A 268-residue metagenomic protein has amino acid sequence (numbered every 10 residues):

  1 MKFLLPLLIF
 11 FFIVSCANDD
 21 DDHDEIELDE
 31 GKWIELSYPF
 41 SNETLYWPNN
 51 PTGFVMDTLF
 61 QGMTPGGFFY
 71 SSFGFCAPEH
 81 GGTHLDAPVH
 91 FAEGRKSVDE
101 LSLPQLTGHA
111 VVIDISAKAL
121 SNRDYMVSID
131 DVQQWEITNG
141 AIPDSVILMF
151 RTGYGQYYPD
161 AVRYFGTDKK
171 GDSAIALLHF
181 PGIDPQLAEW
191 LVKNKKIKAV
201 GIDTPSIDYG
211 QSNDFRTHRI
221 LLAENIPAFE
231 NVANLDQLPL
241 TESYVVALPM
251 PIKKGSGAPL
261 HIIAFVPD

Functional and structural regions predicted by a protein language model:
L4-I13: Sec-dependent N-terminal signal peptides
A17-D268: Active-/binding-site microenvironments in catalytic and ligand-binding cores
